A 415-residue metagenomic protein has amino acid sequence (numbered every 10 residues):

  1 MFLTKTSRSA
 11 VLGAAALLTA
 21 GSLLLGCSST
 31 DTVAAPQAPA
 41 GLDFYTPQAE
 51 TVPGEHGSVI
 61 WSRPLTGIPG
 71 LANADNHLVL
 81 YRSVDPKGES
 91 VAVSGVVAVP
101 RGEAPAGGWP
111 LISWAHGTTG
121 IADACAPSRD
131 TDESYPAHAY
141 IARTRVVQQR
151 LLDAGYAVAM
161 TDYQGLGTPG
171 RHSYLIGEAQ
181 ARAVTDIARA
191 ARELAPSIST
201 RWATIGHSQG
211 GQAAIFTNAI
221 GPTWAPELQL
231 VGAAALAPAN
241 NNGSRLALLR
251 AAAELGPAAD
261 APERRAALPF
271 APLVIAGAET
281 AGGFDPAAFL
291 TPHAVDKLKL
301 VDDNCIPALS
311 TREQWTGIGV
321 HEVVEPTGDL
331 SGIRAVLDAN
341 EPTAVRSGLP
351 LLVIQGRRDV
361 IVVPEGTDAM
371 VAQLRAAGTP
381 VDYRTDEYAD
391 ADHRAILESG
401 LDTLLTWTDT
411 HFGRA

Functional and structural regions predicted by a protein language model:
S28-A104, R375: Catalytic-loop region of hydrolases
P86-S94, A98-D153: Short, surface-exposed "cap/lid" segments of acyl-processing enzymes
V146-V147, Y174-A195: Alpha/beta-hydrolase active-site loop
R189-A261: Primarily recognizes the serine-hydrolase "nucleophile elbow" in alpha/beta-hydrolase and SGNH/GDSL folds
A239-T343: Accessory cap/linker subdomain of secreted extracellular hydrolases
D329, R334-A335, A369, R375-A415: C-terminal catalytic histidine-bearing segment of alpha/beta-hydrolase fold enzymes
S347, L352-D359: Short beta-strand/loop motif that positions the catalytic acidic residue of the alpha/beta-hydrolase fold
V360-G366: Conserved alpha/beta-hydrolase "acid-adjacent" motif
